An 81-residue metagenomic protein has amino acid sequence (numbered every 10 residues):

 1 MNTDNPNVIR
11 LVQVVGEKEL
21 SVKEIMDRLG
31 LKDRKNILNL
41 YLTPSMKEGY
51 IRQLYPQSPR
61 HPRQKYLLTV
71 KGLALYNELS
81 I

Functional and structural regions predicted by a protein language model:
M1-I81: C-terminal regulatory or interaction extensions
